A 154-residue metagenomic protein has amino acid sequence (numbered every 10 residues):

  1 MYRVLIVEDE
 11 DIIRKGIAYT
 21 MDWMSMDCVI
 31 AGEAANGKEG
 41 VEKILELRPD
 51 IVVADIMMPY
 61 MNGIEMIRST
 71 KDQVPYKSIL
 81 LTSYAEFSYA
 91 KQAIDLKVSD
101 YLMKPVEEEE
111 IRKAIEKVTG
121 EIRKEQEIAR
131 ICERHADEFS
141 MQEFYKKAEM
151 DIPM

Functional and structural regions predicted by a protein language model:
V4, L47-V53: Active-site beta3 strand of CheY-like receiver
E8, D55: Active-site residues of response regulator receiver
D11-G32: Two-component/phosphorelay signaling modules centered on CheY-like receiver
E33-E42, G63-M66: Helix N-cap/capping motif at the beta->alpha junctions
M58: Receiver (REC) domain active-site loop signature in two-component systems and cognate sites in sensor histidine kinases
E65, A85-D100: Alpha4 helix (beta4-alpha4-beta5 surface) of REC/receiver domains from two-component response regulators
P75-A85: A short, hydrophobic beta-strand element within the central beta-sheet of small alpha/beta folds
I94, D100-M154: Interdomain helical linkers/hinges and coiled-coil/dimerization scaffolds that transmit conformational signals
